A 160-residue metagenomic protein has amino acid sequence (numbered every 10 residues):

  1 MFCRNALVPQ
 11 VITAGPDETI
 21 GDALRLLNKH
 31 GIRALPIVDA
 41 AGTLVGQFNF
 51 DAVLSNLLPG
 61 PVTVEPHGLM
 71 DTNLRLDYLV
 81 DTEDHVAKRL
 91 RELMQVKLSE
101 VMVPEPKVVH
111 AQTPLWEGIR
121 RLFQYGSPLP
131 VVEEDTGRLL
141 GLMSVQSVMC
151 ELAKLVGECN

Functional and structural regions predicted by a protein language model:
M1-F48, K97: A contiguous, well-structured "functional interface" segment within a domain
M1-Q10, F50-P106, I119-Y125, S144-N160: Tandem CBS (Bateman) regulatory domains
V11-A14, L44, E92, P106-V109 (+1 more regions): Short N-terminal micro-motifs specific to bacterial/archaeal maturation and metal-cluster initiation sites
A14-G31, V38, L54-L58, L90 (+4 more regions): The conserved cystathionine-beta-synthase
L27, L35-A52, L122-Y125, V131-Q146: A glycine-centered beta-loop-beta connector
